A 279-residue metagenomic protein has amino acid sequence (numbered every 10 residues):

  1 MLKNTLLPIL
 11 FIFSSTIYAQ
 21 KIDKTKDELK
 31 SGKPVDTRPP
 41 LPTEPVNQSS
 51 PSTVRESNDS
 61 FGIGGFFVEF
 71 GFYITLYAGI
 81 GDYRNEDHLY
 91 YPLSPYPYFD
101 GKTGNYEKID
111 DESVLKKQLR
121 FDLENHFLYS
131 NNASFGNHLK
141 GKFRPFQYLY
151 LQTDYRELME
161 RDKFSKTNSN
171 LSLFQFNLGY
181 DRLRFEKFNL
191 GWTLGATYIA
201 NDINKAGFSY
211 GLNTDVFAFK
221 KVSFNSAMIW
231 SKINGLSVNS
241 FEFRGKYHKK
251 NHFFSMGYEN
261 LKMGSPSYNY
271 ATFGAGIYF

Functional and structural regions predicted by a protein language model:
M1-D111: Cleavable N-terminal export/targeting peptides
I80-R84, N105-D111, P145-Q147, G179-R184 (+4 more regions): Outer-membrane beta-barrel proteins
P92-F176, F185, N189: Eukaryote-specific, low-hydrophobicity, charge-rich regions
F135-G136, S209, V238-S240: Short, surface-exposed coil-to-beta transition loops
Q147-T153, F185-L190, K220-S226, Y247-M256: Repeated loop/turn-to-beta-strand initiation elements of outer-membrane beta-barrel proteins
Y155-F176, D181, W192-K205, W230-F279: Outer-membrane beta-barrel translocator/channel fold
R184-F185, D202-N204, T214-A218: Short, conserved, surface-exposed binding loops centered on an aromatic residue
F208-S226: Short helix-loop boundary/capping segments
